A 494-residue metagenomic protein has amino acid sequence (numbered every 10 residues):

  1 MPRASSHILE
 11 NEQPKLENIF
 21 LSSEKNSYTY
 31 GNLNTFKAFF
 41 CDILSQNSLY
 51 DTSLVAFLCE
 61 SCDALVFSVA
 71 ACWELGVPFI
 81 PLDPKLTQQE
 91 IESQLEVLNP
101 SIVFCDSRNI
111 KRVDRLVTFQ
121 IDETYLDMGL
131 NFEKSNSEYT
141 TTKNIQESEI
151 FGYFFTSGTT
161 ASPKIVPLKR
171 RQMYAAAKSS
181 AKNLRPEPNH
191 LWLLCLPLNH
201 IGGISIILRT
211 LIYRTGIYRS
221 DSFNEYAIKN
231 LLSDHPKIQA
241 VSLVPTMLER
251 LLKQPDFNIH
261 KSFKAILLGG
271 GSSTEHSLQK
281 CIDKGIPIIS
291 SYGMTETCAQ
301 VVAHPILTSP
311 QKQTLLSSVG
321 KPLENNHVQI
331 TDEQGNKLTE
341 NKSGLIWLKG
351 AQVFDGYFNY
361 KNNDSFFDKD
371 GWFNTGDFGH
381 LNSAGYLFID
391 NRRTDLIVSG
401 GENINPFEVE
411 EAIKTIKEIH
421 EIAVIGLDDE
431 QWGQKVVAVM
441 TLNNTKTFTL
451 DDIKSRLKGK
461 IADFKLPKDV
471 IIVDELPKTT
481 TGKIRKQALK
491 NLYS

Functional and structural regions predicted by a protein language model:
P2-R3, P14-L16, K134-F155, S162 (+1 more regions): Conserved pre-ATP/AMP-binding loop-to-beta segment of ANL
N26, D42-L86, N403: Conserved AMP-binding/adenylate-forming
T29-G31, E149-K178: Conserved AMP-binding A3 loop
V103, G350, G356, G376-K465 (+3 more regions): AMP-binding/adenylate-forming catalytic core of the ANL superfamily
Y174-L191, N199-A240, Q254: Conserved AMP-binding/adenylation subdomain of ANL enzymes
I238-L243, E249-Q313: Gly/Ser/Thr-rich phosphate-binding loop
K312, H327-W347, S383-A384, K446-L450 (+1 more regions): Conserved beta-loop-beta connector loops within the AMP-binding
K321-N325, N336-F366, E402-I404: Conserved ATP/PPi-binding loop(s) of AMP-dependent carboxylate-activating enzymes
